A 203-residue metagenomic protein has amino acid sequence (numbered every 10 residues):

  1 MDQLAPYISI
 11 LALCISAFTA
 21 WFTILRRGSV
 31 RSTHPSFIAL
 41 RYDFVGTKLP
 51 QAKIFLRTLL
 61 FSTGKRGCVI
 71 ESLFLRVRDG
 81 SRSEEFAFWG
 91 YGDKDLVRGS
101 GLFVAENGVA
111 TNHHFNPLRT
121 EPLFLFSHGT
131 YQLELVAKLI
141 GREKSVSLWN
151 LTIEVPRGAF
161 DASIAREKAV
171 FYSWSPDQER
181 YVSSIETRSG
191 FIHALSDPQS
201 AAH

Functional and structural regions predicted by a protein language model:
M1-H203: Membrane-aqueous junction of the first/signal-anchor transmembrane helix in small integral membrane proteins
